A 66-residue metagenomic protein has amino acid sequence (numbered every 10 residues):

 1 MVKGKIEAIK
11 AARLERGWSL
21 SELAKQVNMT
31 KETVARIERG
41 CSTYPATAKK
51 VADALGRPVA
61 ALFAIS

Functional and structural regions predicted by a protein language model:
M1-E15: A short, Lys/Arg-rich alpha-helix, primarily the initiator
I9, L23-A24, V34-I37, L62: Conserved hydrophobic/aromatic packing and binding residues within compact polymer-binding modules
K10, S21, K49: Residues within the helices of the helix-turn-helix
R13, A24, A52: The alpha-helix within a helix-turn-helix
N28-S42: Recognition helix of helix-turn-helix/homeodomain-like DNA-binding domains that insert into the DNA major groove
G40-D53: Short, basic-rich loop-to-helix N-cap that marks the start of a DNA-contacting helix
P45, G56-S66: Short C-terminal boundary/hinge segments that cap the last helix of small helical domains
